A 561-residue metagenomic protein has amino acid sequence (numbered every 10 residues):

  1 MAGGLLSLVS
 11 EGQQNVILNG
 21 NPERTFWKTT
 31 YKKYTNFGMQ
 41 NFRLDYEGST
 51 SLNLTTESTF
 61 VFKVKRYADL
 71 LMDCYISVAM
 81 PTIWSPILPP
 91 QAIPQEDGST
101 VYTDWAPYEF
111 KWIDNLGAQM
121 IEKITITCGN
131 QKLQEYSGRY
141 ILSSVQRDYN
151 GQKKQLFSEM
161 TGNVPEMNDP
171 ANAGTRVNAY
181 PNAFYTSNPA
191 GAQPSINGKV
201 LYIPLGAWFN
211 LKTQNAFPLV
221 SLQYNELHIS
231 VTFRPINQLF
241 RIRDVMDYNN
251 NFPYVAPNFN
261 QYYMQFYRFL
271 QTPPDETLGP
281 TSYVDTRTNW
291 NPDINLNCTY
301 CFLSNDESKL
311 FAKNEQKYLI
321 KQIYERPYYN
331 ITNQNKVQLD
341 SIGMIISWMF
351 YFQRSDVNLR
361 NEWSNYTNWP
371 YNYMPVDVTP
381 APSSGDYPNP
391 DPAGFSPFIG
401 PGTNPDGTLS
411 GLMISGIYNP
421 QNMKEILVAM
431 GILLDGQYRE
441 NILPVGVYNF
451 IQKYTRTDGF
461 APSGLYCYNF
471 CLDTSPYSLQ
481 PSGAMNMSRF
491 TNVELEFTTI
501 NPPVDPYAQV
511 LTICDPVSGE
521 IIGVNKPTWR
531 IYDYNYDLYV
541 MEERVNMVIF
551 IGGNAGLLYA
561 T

Functional and structural regions predicted by a protein language model:
M1-T561: Short, low-complexity Pro/Thr/Gly
